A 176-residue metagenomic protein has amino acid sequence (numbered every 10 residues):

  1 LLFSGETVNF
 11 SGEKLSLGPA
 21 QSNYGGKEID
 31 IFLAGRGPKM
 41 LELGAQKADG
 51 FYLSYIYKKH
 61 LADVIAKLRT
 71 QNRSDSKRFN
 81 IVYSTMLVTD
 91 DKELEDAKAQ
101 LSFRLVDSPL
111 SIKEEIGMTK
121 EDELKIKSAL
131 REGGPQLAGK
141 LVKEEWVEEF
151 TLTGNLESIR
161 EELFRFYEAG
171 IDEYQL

Functional and structural regions predicted by a protein language model:
L1-L176: Active-site-adjacent structural elements that line small-molecule/cofactor binding pockets in enzymes
